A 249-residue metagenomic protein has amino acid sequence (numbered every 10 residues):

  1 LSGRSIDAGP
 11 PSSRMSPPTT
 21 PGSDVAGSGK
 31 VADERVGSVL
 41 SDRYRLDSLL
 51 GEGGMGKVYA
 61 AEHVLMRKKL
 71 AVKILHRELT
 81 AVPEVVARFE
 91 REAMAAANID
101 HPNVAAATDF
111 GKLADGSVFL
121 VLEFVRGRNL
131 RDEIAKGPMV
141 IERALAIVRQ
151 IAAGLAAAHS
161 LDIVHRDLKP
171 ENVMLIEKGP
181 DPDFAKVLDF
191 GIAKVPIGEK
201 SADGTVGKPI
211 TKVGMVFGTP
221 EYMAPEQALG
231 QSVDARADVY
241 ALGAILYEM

Functional and structural regions predicted by a protein language model:
S2, I6-D7, P11-M249: Conserved ATP-binding/catalytic core of the eukaryotic-like protein kinase fold, especially serine/threonine kinases
